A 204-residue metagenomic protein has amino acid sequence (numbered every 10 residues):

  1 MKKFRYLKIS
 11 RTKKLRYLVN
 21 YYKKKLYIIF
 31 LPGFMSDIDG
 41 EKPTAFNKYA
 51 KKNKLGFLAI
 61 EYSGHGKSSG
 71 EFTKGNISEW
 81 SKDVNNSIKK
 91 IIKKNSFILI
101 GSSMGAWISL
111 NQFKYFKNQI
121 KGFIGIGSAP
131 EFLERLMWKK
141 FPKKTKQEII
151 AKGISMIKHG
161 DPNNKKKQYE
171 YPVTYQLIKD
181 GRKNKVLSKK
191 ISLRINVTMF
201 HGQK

Functional and structural regions predicted by a protein language model:
M1-Y22: N-terminal cap/lid segment of alpha/beta-hydrolase-fold proteins
K25-G33: Short beta-strand element of the alpha/beta-hydrolase
M35-E41: Short substrate-entry loop that stabilizes the transition state in hydrolases
P43, N47-S69: Conserved alpha/beta-hydrolase
G66-I91: Catalytic nucleophile-loop/oxyanion-hole region of alpha/beta-hydrolase and closely related hydrolase-like folds
L99-G101, I126: Short beta-strand immediately N-terminal to the catalytic nucleophile in serine-hydrolase-like folds
G101-S109: Gly/Ala-rich beta-loop-alpha elbow adjacent to hydrolase catalytic centers
W107, Q119-K204: The alpha/beta-hydrolase serine catalytic core
